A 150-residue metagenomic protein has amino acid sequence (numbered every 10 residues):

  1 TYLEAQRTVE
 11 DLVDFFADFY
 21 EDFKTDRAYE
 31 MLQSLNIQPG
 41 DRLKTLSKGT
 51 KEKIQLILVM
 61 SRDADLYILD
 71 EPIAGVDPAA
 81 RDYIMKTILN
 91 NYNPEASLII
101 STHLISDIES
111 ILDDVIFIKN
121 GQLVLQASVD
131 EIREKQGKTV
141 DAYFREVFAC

Functional and structural regions predicted by a protein language model:
T1-I54: ABC-family P-loop ATPase nucleotide-binding domains
Y67-E71, V76: Catalytic Walker B motif of ABC-type/P-loop ATPase nucleotide-binding domains
P78-A80: Helix N-cap at the start of a conserved alpha-helix in ABC-type nucleotide-binding domains
A96-L104: Conserved H-loop
I108-S110: A short, surface-exposed alpha-helical micro-motif characterized by mixed small hydrophobic and charged/polar residues
Q126-A127: ABC ATPase "signature
